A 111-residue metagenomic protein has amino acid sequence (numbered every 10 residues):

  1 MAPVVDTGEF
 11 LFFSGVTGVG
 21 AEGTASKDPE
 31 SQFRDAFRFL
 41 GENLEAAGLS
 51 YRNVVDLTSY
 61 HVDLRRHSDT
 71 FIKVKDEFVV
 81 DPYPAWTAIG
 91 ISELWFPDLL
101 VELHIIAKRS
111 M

Functional and structural regions predicted by a protein language model:
M1-M111: Short, polar/acidic, helix-capping and beta-turn segments at strand->helix junctions that line the mouths
